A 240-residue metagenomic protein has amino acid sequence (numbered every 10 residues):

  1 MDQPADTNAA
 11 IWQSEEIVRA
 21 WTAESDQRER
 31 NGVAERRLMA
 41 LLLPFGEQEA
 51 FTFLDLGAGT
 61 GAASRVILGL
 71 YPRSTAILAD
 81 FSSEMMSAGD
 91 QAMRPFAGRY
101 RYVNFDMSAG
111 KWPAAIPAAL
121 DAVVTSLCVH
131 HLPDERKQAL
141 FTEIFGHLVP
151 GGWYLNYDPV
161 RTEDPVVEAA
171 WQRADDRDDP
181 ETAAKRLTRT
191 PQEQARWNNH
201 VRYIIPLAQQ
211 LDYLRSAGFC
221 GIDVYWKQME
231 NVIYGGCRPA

Functional and structural regions predicted by a protein language model:
M1-E47: Conserved class I S-adenosyl-L-methionine
L54-L56, T60-G110: Class I SAM-dependent methyltransferase SAM/SAH-binding core
A109-P117: Short conserved loop adjoining the S-adenosyl-L-methionine
V124: A conserved beta-strand element that flanks and buttresses the S-adenosyl-L-methionine
L127-C128: Short catalytic micro-motifs in class I SAM-dependent methyltransferases
Q138-P150: A short glycine-rich, Lys/Arg-flanked "PGG" loop and its adjoining helix->strand segment in the class I
Y157-A217: C-terminal alpha-helical "lid/dimerization" subdomain adjacent to the S-adenosyl-L-methionine
C220-A240: Core SAM-dependent methyltransferase catalytic element
